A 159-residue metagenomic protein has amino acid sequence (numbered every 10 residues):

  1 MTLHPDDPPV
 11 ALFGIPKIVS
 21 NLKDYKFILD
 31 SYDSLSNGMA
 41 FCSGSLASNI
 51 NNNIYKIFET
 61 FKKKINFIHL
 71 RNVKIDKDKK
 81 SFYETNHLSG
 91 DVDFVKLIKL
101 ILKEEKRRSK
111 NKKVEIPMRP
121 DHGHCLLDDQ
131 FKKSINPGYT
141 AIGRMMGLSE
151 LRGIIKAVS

Functional and structural regions predicted by a protein language model:
D7: Helix-loop segments that flank and shape redox-cofactor active sites
V10-S159: Histidine-acidic metal/acid-base catalytic patches
